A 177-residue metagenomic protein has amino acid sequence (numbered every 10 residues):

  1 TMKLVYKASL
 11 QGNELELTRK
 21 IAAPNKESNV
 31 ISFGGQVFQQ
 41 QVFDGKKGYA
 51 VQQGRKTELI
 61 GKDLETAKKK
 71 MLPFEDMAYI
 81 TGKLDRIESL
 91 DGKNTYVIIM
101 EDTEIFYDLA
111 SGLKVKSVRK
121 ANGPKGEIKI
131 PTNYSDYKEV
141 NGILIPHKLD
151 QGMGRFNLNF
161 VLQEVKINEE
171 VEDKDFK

Functional and structural regions predicted by a protein language model:
T1-G54, K83-L84: N-terminal mature ectodomain segment of secretory-pathway/periplasmic proteins
N13-E16, Q36-Q40, K56, E104 (+2 more regions): Short, mixed charged/polar active-site loops that provide acid/base catalysis or chelate metal/phosphate cofactors
Q36, K47-Y49, R55, K93 (+2 more regions): Residue-level signal for well-ordered, solvent-exposed loop/turn and beta-edge residues enriched in charged/polar side
V37-Q39, K46, K56-L59, R155-L158 (+2 more regions): Catalytic loop of the DD-peptidase/beta-lactamase superfamily, centered on the K-T-G motif and neighboring
Q40, A50, L59, L84-S89 (+2 more regions): Hydrophobic, aromatic-enriched alpha-helical segments typical of multi-pass transmembrane helices
Y49-E75: Acidic/charged, solvent-exposed loop-and-adjacent secondary-structure segments enriched in E/D, K/R, S/T, and G/P
E65-D91, K114-K116: Short, conserved active-site entrance elements at the starts or edges of catalytic domains
K93-F176: Gly/Pro-enriched, hydrophobic low-complexity segments that function as extracytoplasmic propeptides/linkers
